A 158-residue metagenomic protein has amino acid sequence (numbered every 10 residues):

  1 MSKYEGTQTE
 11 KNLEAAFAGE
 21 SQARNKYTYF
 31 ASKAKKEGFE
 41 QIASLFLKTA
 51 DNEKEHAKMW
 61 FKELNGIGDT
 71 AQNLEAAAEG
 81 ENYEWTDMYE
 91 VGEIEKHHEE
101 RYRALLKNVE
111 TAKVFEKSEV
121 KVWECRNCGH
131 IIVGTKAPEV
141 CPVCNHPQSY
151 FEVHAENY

Functional and structural regions predicted by a protein language model:
M1-Y158: Non-heme di-metal
